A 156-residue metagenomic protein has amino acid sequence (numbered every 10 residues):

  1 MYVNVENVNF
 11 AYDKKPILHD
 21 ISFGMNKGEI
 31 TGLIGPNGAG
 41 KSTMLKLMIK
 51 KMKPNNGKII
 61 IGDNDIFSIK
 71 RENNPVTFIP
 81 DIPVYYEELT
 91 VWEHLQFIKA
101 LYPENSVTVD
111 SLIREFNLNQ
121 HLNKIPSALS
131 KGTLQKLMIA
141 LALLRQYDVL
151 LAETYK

Functional and structural regions predicted by a protein language model:
V3-V5, L18-D20, I113: Conserved structural motif at the start of ABC-family nucleotide-binding domains
I34-P36: The feature captures the beta-strand-to-loop junction immediately N-terminal to the Walker
I49: Helix-to-loop junction immediately C-terminal to a conserved catalytic motif
G57-N74: Conserved ABC transporter NBD signature motif
Q96, S106-L122, A142: Conserved ABC ATPase "signature" region
I125-L134: Conserved ABC ATPase signature
I139: Hydrophobic anchor residue at the start of the ABC signature
